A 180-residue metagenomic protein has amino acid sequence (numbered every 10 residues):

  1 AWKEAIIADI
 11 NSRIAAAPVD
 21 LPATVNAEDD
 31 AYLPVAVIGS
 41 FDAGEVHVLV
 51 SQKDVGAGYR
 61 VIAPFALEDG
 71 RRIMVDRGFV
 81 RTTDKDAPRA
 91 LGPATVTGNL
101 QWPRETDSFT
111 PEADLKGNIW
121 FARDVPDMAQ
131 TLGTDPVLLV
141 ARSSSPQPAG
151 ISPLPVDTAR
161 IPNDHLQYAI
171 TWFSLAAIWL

Functional and structural regions predicted by a protein language model:
A1-N26, D30-L180: Surface-exposed, charge/polar-rich loops and edge strands
